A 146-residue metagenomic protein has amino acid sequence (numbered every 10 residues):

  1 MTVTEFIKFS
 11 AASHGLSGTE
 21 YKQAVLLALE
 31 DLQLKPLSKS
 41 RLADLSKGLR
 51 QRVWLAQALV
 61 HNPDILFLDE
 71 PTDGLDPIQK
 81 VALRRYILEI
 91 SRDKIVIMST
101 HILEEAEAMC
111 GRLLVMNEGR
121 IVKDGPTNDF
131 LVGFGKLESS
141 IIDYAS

Functional and structural regions predicted by a protein language model:
K8, A12, T19-L37: Conserved ABC ATPase "signature" region
R41-G48: Conserved ABC ATPase signature
V60-D64: A short, proline-enriched helix->beta-strand linker immediately N-terminal to the Walker B motif in ABC-type P-loop
L66-D69: Catalytic Walker B motif of ABC-type/P-loop ATPase nucleotide-binding domains
A106-A108: A short, surface-exposed alpha-helical micro-motif characterized by mixed small hydrophobic and charged/polar residues
D124-G125: ABC ATPase "signature
